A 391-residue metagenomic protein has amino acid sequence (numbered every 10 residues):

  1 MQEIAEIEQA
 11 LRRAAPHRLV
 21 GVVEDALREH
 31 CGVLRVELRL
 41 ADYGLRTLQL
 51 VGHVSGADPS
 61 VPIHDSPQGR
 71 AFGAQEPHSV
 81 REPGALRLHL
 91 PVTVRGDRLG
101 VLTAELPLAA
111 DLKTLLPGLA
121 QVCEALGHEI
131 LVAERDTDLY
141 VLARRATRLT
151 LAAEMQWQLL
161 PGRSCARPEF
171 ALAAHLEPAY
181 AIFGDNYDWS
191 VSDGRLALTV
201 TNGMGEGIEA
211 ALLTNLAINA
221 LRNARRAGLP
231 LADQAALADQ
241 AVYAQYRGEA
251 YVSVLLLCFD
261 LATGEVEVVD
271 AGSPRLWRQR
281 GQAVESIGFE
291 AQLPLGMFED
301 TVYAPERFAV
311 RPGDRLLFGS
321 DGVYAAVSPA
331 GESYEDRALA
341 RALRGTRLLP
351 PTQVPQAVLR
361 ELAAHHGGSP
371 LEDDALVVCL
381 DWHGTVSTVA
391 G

Functional and structural regions predicted by a protein language model:
M1-R13, V132: Signal-transmission linkers at sensory-effector interfaces
E8, H17-E76, A271-G272, Q292: Structured interaction and signal-relay segments at domain junctions
Q9-V23, R144-L151, S164-P168, R226-Q234 (+1 more regions): Signal-transducing coiled-coil linker helices
A41-Y43, V51-S55, P59-V61, Y140-R311 (+2 more regions): … and, occasionally, acidic/histidine-rich disordered N-termini of signaling adaptors
H78-V94: A short, aliphatic-rich beta-strand micro-motif
H89-A104, L108, T114-L119, D193-L196 (+1 more regions): Short hydrophobic/glycine-rich mini-motifs in sensory/regulatory modules that couple input to downstream signaling
D111-L131, L216-N219: Amphipathic alpha-helical "output/dimerization" segments
T114, G207-A227, A291, R315-G367 (+1 more regions): Active-site-proximal, acidic helix/loop segment immediately C-terminal to a metal-coordinating Asp/Glu
